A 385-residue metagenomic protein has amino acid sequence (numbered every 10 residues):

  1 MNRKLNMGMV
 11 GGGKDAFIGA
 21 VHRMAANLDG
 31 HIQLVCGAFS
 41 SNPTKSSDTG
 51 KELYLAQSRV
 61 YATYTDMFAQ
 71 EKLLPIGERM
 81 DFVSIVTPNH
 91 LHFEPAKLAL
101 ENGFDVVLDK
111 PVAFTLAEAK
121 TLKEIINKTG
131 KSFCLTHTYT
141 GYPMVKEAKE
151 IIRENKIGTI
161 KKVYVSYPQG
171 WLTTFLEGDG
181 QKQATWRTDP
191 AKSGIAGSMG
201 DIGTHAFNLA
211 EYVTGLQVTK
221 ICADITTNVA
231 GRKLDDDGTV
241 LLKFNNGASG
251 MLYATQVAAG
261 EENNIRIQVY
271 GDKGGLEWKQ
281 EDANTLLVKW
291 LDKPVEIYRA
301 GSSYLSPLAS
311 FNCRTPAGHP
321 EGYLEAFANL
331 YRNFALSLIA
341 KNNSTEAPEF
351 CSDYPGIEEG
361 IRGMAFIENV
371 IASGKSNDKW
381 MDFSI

Functional and structural regions predicted by a protein language model:
M1-K4, N333-I385: C-terminal helix-rich "cap/oligomerization" subdomain common to oxidoreductases
M1-L55: N-terminal Rossmann-like dinucleotide-binding module
Q57-S58, N102-F104, T129-K131, A248: A short helix->loop->beta-strand "cap" motif at the edges of active sites that frequently abuts
R59-I125: Beta-loop-alpha module in the N-terminal Rossmann-like domain of NAD(P)-dependent dehydrogenases, especially those
L108, F133-L135, W278: Hydrophobic residues in well-ordered beta-strands that form the structural core
S132, Y139-R232, L286, N377: Predominantly a Rossmann-like dinucleotide-binding segment in NAD(P)-dependent oxidoreductases
I202-N284: Glycine-rich, aromatic-lined ligand/substrate-binding cores of catalytic and carbohydrate-binding domains
Y212, T239, F244, K273-Y354: C-terminal glycine/acidic-rich active-site capping loop/insertion
